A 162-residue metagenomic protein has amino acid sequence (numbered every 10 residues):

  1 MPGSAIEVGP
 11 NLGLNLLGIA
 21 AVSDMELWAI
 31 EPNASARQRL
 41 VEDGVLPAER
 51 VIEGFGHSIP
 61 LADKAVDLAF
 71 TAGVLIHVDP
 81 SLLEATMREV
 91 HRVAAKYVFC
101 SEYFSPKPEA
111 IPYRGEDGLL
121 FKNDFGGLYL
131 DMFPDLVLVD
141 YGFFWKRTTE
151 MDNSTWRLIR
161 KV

Functional and structural regions predicted by a protein language model:
M1-P60, S81-A85, R92, K96-V162: Class I (Rossmann-like) S-adenosyl-L-methionine-dependent methyltransferase catalytic domain, capturing the SAM-binding
F70: A conserved beta-strand element that flanks and buttresses the S-adenosyl-L-methionine
G73: Nucleotide-sugar donor-binding/catalytic module of glycosyltransferases that assemble extracellular/cell-envelope
I76-V78: A short His-aromatic
